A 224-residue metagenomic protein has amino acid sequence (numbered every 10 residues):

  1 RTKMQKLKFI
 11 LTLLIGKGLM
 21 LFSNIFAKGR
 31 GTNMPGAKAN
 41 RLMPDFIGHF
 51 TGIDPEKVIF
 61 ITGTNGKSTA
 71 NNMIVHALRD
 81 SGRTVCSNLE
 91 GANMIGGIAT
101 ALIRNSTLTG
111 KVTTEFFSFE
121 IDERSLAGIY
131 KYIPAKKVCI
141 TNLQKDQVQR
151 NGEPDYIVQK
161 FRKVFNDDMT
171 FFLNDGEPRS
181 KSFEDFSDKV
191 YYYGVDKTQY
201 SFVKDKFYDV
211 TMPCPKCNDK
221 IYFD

Functional and structural regions predicted by a protein language model:
T2-K3, L7-K216: Phosphate-binding loop of NTP-binding sites
D219-F223: Short functional micro-motifs and their immediate structural scaffolds
